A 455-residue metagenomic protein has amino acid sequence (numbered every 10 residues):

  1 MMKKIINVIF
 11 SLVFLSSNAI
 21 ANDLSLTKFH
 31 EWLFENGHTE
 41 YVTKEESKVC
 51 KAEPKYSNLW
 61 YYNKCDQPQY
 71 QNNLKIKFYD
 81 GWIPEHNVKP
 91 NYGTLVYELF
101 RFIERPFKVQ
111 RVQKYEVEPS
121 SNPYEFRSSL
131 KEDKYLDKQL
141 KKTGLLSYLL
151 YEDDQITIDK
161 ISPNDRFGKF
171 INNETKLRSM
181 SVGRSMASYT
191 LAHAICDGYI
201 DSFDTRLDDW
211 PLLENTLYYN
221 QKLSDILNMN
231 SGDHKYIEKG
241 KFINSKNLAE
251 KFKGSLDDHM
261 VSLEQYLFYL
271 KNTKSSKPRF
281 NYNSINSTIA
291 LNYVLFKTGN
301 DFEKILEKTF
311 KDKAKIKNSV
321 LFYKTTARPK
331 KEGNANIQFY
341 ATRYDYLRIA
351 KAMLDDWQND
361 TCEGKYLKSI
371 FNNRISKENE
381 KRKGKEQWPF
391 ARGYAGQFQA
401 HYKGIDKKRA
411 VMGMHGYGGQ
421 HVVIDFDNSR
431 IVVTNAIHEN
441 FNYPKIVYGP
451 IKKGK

Functional and structural regions predicted by a protein language model:
M1-N22: Classical Sec-dependent N-terminal signal peptides that target proteins to the secretory pathway
A21-F170, I200, N228, P450-K455: N-terminal leader/targeting segments and the immediately adjacent pre-domain N-terminus
D137-K138, K169-E174, R178-S179, G183 (+1 more regions): Active-site-proximal loop and beta-strand segments within enzyme catalytic domains
D154, T175-S202, I226, A290-V294 (+1 more regions): Active-site SXXK
N173-E174, K239-A327, N334-I337: Catalytic-site signature segments of enzymes, centered on catalytic residues
D197-H234, Y269-N272, T298-A341, Q358-T361: Active-site helix/loop module of the DD-peptidase/beta-lactamase fold, centered on the serine-lysine SxxK catalytic
N286-Y293, I337-N359, Q420-A436: Active-site-proximal alpha-helical segments within enzyme catalytic domains
I316-N318, Y323, N372-I431: Active-site Gly/Thr loop motif
